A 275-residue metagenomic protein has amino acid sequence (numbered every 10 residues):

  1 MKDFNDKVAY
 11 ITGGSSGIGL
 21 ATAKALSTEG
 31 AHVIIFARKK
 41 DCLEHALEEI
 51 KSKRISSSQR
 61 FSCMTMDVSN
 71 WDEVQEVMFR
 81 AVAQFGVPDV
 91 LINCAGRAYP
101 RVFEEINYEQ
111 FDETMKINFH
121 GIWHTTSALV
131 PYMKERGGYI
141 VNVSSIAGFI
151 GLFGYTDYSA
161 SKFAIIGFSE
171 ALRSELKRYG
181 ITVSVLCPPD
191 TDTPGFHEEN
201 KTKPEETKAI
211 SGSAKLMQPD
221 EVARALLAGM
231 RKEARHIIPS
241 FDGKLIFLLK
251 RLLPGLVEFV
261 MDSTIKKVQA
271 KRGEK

Functional and structural regions predicted by a protein language model:
V8, S15-G17: Conserved glycine-rich cofactor-binding loop
A31-A46: Conserved glycine-rich Rossmann-like NAD(P)H-binding loop of the short-chain dehydrogenase/reductase
T65-E76, Y108: The beta1-alpha1 cofactor-binding region of Rossmann-like NAD(H)/NADP(H)-dependent oxidoreductases
V102-F103, N107-D112: Substrate-binding pocket helix/loop in short-chain dehydrogenase/reductase
T126, S161: Active-site helix of classical SDR
S145: Residue(s) in the substrate-gating loop at a strand-loop-helix junction that position the organic substrate next
R178-F241: SDR active-site lid
